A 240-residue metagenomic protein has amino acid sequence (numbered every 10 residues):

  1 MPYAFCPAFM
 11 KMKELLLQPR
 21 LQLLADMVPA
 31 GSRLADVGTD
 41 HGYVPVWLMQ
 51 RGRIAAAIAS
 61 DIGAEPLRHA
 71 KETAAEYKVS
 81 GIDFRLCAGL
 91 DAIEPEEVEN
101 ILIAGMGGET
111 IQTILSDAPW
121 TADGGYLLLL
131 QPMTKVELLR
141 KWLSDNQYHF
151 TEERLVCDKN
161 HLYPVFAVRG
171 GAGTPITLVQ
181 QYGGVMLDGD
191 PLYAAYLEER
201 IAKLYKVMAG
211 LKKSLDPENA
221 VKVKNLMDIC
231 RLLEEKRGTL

Functional and structural regions predicted by a protein language model:
M10-S32, V46: S-adenosyl-L-methionine
K11-L17, D91-A92, E109-L240: Class I S-adenosyl-L-methionine
G31-D40: Conserved class I S-adenosyl-L-methionine
H41-I54: Conserved SAM-binding loop of SAM-dependent methyltransferases across substrates and taxa, primarily the Class I
S60-E65: Conserved SAM/SAH-binding beta-strand->alpha-helix loop
R68-P95: S-adenosyl-L-methionine
V98-G105: Short SAM/SAH-binding signature in class I
